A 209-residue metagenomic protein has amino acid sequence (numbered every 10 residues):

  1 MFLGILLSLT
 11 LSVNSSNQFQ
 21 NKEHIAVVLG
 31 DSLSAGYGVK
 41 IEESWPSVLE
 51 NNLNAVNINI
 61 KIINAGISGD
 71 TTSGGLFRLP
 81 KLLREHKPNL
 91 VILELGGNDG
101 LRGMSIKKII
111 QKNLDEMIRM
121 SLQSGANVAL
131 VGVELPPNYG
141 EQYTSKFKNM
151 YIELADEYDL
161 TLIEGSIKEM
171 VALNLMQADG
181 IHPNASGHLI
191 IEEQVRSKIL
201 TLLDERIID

Functional and structural regions predicted by a protein language model:
M1, V13-Q18: Short, low-complexity disordered leader/linker segments with a strong preference for bacterial N-terminal type II
F2-T10: Bacterial N-terminal signal peptides
S16-S68, R78-K87: Serine-esterase "nucleophile elbow" of acetyl-processing enzymes
Y37-G38, I63-T71, L101-S105, G180: Acidic/histidine-rich helix-loop elements that form or flank divalent-metal/phosphate-binding sites at the catalytic
L76-D209: Alpha-helical cap/lid subdomain in secreted, periplasmic, or secretory-pathway luminal O-acyl-processing enzymes
